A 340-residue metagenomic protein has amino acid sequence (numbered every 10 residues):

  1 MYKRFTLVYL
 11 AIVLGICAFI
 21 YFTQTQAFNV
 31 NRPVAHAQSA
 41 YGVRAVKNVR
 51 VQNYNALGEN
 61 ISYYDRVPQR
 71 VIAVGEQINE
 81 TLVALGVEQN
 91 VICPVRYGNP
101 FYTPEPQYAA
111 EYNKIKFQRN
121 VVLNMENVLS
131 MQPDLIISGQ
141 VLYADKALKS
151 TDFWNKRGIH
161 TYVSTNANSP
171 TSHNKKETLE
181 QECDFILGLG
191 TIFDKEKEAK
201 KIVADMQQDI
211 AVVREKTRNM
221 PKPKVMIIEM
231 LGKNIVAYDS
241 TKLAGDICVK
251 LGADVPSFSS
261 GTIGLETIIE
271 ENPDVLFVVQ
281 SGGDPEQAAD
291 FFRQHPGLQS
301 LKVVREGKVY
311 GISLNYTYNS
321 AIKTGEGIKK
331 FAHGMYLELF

Functional and structural regions predicted by a protein language model:
Y2-T81, T191-M226, G334-F340: Bacterial Sec-exported substrate-binding components of ABC uptake systems
F28-V30, K116, K176-T191, K200 (+1 more regions): Structured C-terminal subdomain patch of bacterial secreted/periplasmic proteins
Y54-E59, I115-E126, D145, S259-E266: Short helix-initiation/N-cap motifs at beta->coil->alpha
I61-S62, P68-Q69, I137-V141, S169-K176 (+4 more regions): Second-shell loop/turn segments in exported
Q69, E80-V83, E126-S130, L148 (+11 more regions): Solvent-exposed, polar/charged alpha-helical surfaces in well-ordered, non-transmembrane soluble domains, broadly
I72-M131, L135, G139-L142, P256: A short, structured surface patch at a secondary-structure boundary
Y97-Y102, A237-T262: Alpha-helical, coiled-coil/dimerization segments enriched in small aliphatic residues
P100-F101, Y143-K149, I159-G188, K222-L243: Extracytoplasmic ligand-binding site segments that recognize negatively charged/polar headgroups
